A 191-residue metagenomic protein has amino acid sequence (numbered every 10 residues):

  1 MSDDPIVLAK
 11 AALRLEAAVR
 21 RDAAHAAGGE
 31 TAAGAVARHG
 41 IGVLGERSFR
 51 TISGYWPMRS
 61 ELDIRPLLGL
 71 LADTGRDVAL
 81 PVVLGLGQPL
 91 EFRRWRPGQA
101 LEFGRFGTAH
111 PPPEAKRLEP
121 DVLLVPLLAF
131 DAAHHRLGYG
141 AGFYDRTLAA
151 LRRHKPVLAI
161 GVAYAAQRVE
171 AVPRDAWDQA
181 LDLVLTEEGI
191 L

Functional and structural regions predicted by a protein language model:
S2, Q88-L191: Conserved phosphate- and dinucleotide-binding cores of soluble alpha/beta proteins, encompassing both enzyme active
S2-E119: N-terminal active-site beta-alpha-beta segment that forms phosphate/nucleotide-binding and substrate-recognition loops
